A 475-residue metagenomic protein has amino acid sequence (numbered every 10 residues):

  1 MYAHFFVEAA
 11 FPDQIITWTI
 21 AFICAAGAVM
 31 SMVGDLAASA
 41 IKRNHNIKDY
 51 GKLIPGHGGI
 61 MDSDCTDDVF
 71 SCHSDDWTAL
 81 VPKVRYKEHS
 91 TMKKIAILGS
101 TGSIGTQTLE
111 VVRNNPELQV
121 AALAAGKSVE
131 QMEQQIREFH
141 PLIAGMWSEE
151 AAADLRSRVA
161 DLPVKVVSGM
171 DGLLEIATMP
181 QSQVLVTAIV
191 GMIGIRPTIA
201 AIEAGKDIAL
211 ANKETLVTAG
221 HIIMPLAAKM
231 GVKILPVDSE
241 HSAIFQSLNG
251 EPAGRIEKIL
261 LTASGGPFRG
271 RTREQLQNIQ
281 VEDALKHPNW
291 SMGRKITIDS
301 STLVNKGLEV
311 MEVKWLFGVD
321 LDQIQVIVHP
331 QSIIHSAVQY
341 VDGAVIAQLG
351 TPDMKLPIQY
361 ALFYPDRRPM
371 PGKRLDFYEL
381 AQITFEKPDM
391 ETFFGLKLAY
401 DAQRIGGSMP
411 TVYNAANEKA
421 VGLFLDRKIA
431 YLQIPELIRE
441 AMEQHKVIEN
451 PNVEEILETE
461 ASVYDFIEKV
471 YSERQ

Functional and structural regions predicted by a protein language model:
M1-S90: Hydrophobic alpha-helical transmembrane segments
M92-Q475: Catalytic, metal-anchored helix/loop core of enzyme active sites in primary metabolism
